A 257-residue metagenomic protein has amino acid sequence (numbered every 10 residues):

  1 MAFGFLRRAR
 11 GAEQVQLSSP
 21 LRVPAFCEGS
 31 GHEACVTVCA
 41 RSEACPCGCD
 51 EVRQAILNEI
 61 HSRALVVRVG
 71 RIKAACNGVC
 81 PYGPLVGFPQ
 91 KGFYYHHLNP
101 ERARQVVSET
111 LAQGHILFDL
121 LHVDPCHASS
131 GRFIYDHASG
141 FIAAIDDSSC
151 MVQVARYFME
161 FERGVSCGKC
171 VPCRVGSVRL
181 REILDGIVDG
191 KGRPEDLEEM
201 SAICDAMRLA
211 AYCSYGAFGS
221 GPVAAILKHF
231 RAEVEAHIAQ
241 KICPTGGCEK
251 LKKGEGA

Functional and structural regions predicted by a protein language model:
M1-A12: Helix-enriched interaction subdomains in cytosolic or periplasmic regions, typified by TIR/SEFIR signaling/NADase cores
G11-C35, R41-S42, R53, F88-Q90 (+2 more regions): Redox cofactor-anchoring modules in respiratory/redox and cofactor-processing assemblies
C45-G48: Short N-terminal binding/cap micro-motifs at the start of the first secondary-structure element
Q54-R63: Short helix-loop-beta junction
S62-V67, G190-P194: Secondary-structure transition/capping motifs at alpha-helix termini and the adjoining loop/turn into the next element
V67-G78, Y215: Short, conserved loop-to-beta-strand elements that form functional interface hotspots
V79-P84: A short, glycine/Asx- and small/polar-enriched loop/turn that sits immediately N-terminal to a beta-strand
